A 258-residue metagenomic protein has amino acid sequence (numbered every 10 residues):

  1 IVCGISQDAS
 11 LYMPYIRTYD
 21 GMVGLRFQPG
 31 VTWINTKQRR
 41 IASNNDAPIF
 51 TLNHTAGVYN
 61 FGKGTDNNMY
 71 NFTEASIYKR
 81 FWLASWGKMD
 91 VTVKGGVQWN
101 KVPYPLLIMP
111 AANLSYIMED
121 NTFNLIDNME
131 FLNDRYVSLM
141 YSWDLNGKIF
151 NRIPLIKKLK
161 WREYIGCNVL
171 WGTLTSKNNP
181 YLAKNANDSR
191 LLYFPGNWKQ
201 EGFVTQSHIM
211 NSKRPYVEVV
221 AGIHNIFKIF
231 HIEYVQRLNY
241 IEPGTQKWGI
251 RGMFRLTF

Functional and structural regions predicted by a protein language model:
I1-F258: Exposed, low-structure sequence patches enriched in small/polar residues
